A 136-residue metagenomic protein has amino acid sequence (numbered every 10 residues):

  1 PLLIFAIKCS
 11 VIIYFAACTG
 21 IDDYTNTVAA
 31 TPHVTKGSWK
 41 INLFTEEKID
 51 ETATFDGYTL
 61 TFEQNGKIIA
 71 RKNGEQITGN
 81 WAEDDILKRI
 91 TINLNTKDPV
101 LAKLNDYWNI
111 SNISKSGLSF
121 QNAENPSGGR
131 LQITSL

Functional and structural regions predicted by a protein language model:
P1-I7: Bacterial N-terminal signal peptides that target proteins for export
Y14-A17: C-terminal motif of bacterial Sec signal peptides marking the signal peptidase cleavage site
T19-L136: Lipid interaction determinants
